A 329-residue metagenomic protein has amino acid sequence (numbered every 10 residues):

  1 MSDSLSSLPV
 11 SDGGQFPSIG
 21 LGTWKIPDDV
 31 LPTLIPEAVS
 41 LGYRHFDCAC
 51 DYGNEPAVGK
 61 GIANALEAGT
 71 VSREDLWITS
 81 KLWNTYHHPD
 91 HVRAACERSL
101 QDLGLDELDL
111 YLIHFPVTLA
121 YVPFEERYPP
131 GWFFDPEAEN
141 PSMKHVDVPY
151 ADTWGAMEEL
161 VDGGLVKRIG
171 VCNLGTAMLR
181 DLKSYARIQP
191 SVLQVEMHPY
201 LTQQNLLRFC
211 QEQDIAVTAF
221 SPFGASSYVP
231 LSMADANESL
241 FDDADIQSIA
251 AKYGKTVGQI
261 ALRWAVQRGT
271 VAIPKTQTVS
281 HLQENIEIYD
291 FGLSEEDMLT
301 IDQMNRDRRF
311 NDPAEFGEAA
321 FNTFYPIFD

Functional and structural regions predicted by a protein language model:
M1-L76, P89-A94, E159, P222-S226 (+1 more regions): N-terminal binding-site loop/beta-alpha segment at the start of enzyme catalytic domains that lines or forms
V10-S11, G59-R73, L100-G104, K183-A186 (+1 more regions): Acidic (Asp/Glu)-rich catalytic clusters
P17-G22, F46, L76-S80, L108-I113 (+4 more regions): Hydrophobic faces of well-ordered beta-strands that scaffold small-molecule active sites in alpha/beta enzyme cores
K25, Y52, L82-Y86, E196-P199: Short histidine/acidic/glycine/proline-rich micro-motifs that form metal- and phosphate-coordinating active-site loops
L31, V92, C96, Y150-T153 (+1 more regions): Aromatic/hydrophobic pocket-lining residues that form the small-molecule binding cavity in soluble enzyme cores
W77-D90, L112-T118: Structural motif corresponding to the early beta-alpha repeats
N84, T118-D329: Beta/alpha (TIM)-barrel catalytic core signal, keyed to glycine-rich beta->alpha loops juxtaposed to Asp/Glu that bind
V92-I113, L160-G163: CE4/NodB-like, metal-dependent polysaccharide N-deacetylase domain that modifies extracellular/periplasmic N-acetylated
